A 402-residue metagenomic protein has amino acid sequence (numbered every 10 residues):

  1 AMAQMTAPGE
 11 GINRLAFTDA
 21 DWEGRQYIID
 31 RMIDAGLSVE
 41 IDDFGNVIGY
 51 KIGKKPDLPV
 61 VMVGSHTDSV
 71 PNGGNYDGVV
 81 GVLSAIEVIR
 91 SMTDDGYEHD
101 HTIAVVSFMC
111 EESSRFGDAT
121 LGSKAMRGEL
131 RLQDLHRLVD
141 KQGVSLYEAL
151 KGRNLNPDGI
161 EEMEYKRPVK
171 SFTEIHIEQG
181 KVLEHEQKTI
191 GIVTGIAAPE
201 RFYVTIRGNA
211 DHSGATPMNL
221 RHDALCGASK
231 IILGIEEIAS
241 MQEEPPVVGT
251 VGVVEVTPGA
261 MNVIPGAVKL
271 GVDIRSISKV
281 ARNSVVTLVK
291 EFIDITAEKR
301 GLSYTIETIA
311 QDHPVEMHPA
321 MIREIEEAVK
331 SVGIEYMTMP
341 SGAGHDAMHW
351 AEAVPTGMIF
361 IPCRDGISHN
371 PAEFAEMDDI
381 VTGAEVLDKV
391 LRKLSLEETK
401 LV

Functional and structural regions predicted by a protein language model:
A1-M5, G64-S65, Y336-V386: Zn-dependent metallopeptidase/amidohydrolase metal-coordination segment
A1-T18, M109, H369: N-terminal capping segment at the start of a domain
N13-F17, T250-G259, G271-I277, S303-I322 (+1 more regions): A short beta-alpha structural unit
I29-D34, S38, D42, I48-K151 (+1 more regions): Active-site metal-coordination/substrate-binding segment of hydrolases, especially metallo-dependent peptidases
D42, E98-H99, I160-E164, A215 (+4 more regions): Flexible, glycine/charged-enriched surface loops at secondary-structure junctions
V47, T67-V70, I103-S114, Q179 (+4 more regions): Acidic, glycine-rich active-site loops and adjacent beta-strand->loop/helix elements that engage anionic groups
V63, N72-E111, E200-I206, H212 (+4 more regions): Alpha-helical metal-binding/catalytic segments enriched in His/Glu/Asp
C110-E111, G117-K279: Midchain, well-structured core segments that form catalytic/ion-binding scaffolds
